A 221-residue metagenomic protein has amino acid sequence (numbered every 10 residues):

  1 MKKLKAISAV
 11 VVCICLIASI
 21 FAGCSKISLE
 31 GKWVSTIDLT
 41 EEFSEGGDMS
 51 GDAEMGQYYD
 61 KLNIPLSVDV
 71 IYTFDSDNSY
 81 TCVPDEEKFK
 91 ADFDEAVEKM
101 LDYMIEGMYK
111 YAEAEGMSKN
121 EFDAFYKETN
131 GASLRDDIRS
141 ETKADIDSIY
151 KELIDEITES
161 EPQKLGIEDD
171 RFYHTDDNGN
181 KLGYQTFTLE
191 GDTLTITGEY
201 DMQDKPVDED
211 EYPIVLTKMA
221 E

Functional and structural regions predicted by a protein language model:
L4-S25: Sec-dependent N-terminal signal peptides of Gram-positive bacterial secreted proteins and lipoproteins
I20-V34, D75: N-terminal helix-cap/turn-to-beta initiation motif at the start of protein domains
W33-S35, T195, T217-M219: Short beta-strand edge/turn micro-motifs at domain boundaries
D38-E45, D52, G56-I214: Contiguous, well-ordered beta-strand patches that form the walls/edges of small beta-barrel/beta-sandwich domains
